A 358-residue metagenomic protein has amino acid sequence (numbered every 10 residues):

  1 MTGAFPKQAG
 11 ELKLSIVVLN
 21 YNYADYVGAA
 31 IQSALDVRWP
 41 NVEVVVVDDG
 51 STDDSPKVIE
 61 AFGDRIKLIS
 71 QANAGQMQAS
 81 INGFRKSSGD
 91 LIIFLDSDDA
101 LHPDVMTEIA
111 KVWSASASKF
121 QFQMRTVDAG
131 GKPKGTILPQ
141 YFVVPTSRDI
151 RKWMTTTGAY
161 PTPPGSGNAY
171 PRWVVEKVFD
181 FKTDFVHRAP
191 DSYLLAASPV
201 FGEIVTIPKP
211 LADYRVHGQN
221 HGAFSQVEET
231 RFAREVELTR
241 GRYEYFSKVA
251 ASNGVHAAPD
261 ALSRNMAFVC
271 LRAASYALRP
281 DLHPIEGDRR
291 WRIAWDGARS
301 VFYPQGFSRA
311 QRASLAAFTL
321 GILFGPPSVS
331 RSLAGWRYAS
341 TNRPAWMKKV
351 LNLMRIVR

Functional and structural regions predicted by a protein language model:
N22-D36: Short, well-formed alpha-helical segments that are part of the catalytic scaffolds of diverse glycosyltransferases
S33, P40, D48-K57, A74 (+1 more regions): A conserved acidic beta->alpha catalytic loop
D54, D99-V112: Acidic donor-binding/catalytic loop of UDP-sugar-dependent glycosyltransferases, especially processive GT2
Q71-S87: Glycine-rich, basic loop-to-helix element that forms the pyrophosphate-binding segment of sugar-nucleotide handling
Q76, M106-V112, S116-K177, T183-D184 (+1 more regions): Flexible acidic/His/Gly-enriched loops in nucleotide-sugar-dependent glycosyltransferase catalytic domains
I92: Short aromatic/hydrophobic "clamp" motif used to bind/position activated sugar donors
S147-V227: Conserved nucleotide-sugar donor-binding catalytic segment
T157-G158, P164, F179, H187-R188 (+1 more regions): C-terminal subregions of glycosyltransferases and related glycan-biosynthesis enzymes
